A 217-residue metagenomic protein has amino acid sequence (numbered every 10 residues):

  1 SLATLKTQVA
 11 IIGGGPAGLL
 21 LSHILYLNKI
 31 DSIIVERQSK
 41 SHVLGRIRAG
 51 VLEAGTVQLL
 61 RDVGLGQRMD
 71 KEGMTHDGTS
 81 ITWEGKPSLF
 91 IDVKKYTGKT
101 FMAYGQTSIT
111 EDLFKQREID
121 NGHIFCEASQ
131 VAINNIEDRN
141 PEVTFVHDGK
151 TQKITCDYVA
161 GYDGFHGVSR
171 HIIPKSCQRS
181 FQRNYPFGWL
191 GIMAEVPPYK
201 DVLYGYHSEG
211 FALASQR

Functional and structural regions predicted by a protein language model:
L2-A17: Beta1/beta-strand and adjacent pyrophosphate-binding region of the FAD-binding site in flavoprotein oxidoreductases
T7, H76, N121, C156-D157: Short, well-ordered alpha-helix to beta-strand connector turns
I12, Y26-R48: Glycine-rich FAD pyrophosphate-binding loop
L19, S41-H42, V168-S169: Catalytic P-loop NTPase motifs of RecA-like helicase/translocase cores
D31, G66, H123: Residue-level detector of anion-binding/catalytic polar loops
L44-A49, E53-D120, N134-E137: Active-site-adjacent segment of FAD-dependent monooxygenases/related oxidoreductases
K115, G122, C126, V131-R217: Conserved FAD-binding catalytic core of PHBH/FMO-like flavoproteins
